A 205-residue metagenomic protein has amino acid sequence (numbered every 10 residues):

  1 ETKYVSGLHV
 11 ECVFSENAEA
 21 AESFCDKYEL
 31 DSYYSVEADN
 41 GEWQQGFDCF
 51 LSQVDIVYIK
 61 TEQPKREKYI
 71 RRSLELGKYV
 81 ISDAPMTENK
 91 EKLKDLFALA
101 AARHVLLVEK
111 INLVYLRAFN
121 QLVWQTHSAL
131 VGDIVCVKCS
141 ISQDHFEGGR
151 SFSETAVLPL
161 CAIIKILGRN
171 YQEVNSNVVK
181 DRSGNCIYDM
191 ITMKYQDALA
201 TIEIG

Functional and structural regions predicted by a protein language model:
E1-L30: N-terminal Rossmann-like dinucleotide-binding module
V10, L30, V54, D133-I134: Local beta-strand N-terminus motif with an aromatic residue
C12, Y58-I59, V80-D83, L107-K110 (+2 more regions): Short catalytic-loop micro-motif centered on adjacent basic/acidic residues
S23, C49, Q53-I56, K68 (+4 more regions): Alpha-helical elements of Rossmann-like donor-binding domains used by nucleotide-donor carbohydrate transfer enzymes
Y28-L99: Beta-loop-alpha module in the N-terminal Rossmann-like domain of NAD(P)-dependent dehydrogenases, especially those
T87-G149, P159: A contiguous active-site-proximal alpha/beta segment in oxidoreductase catalytic domains
S140-G205: Rossmann-like dinucleotide-binding domain that binds NAD(P)(H)
